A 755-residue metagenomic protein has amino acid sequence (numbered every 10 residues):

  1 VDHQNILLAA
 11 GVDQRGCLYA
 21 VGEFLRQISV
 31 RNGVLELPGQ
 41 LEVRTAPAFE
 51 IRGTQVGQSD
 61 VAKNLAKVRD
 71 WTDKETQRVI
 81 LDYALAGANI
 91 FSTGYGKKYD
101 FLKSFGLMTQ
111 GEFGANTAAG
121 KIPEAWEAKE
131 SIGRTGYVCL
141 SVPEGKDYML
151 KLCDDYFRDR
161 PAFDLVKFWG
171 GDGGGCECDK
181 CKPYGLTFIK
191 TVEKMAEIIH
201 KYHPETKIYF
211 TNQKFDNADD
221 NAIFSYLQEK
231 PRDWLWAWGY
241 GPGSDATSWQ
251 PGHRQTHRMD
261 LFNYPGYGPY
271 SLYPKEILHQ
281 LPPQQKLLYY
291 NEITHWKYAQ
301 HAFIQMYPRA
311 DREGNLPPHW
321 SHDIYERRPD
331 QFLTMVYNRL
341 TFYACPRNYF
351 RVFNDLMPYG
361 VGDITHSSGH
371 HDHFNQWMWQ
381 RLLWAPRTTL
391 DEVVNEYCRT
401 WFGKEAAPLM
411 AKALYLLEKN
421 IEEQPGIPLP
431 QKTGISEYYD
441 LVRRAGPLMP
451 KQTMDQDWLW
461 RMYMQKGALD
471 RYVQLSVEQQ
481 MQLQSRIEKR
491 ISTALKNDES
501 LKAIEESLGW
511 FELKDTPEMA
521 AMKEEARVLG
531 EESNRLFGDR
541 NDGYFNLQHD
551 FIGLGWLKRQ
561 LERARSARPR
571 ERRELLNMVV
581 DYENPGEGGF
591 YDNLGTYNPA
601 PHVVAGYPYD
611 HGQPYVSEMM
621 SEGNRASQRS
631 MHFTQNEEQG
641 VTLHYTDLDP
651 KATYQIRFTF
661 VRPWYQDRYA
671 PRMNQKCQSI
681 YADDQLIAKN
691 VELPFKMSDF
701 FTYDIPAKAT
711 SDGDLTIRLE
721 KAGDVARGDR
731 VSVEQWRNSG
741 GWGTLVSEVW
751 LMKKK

Functional and structural regions predicted by a protein language model:
V1-F49: Contiguous, structured surface segment used for ligand recognition
L7-G11, L37, G136, D455-R461 (+4 more regions): Generic recognition of long tandem-repeat/solenoid scaffolds
R15-Y19, A62-L65, D470-V473, D724-R730: Short, surface-exposed beta-strand/loop "edge" segments at domain boundaries and coil↔beta transitions
S29-G33, G57-S59, A66-D70, Q77 (+6 more regions): Catalytic-core regions of glycoside hydrolase
S367-Q376, W384-V579: C-terminal non-catalytic alpha-helical accessory regions
R565-K755: Extracytoplasmic
